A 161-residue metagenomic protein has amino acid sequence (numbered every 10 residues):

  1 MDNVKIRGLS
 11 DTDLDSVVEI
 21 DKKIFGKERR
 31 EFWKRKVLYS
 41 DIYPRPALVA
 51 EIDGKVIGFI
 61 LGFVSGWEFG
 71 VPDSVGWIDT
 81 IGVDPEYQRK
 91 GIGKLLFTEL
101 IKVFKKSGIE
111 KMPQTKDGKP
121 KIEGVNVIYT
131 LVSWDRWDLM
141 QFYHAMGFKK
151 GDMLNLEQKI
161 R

Functional and structural regions predicted by a protein language model:
N3-V17: A short beta-loop-alpha structural element at the N-terminal edge of CoA-dependent acyl/N-acetyltransferase catalytic
S10, D84, Q88, S133: Residue-level recognition of the GNAT/N-acetyltransferase active site
D11-T12, E19-D73, D79-T80, D84: Acetyl-CoA-dependent GNAT
R45, I109, I122-V125: Short, high-confidence coil segments that cap the C-terminus of an alpha-helix and link into the following beta-strand
L61, W67-G76, P113, G118-I122 (+1 more regions): Conserved acyl-donor/pantetheine-binding loop and adjacent beta-alpha core of acyl/acetyltransferases and related
V83, R89-K102, K106, P113 (+1 more regions): Conserved acetyl-CoA-binding loop-helix of GNAT-fold acetyltransferases
Q114-I122, I128-L139, E157-R161: Conserved beta-strand-loop-alpha-helix junction that forms the acyl-donor binding cleft
Y143-M153: Conserved acetyl-CoA-binding loop of GNAT-fold acetyltransferases
